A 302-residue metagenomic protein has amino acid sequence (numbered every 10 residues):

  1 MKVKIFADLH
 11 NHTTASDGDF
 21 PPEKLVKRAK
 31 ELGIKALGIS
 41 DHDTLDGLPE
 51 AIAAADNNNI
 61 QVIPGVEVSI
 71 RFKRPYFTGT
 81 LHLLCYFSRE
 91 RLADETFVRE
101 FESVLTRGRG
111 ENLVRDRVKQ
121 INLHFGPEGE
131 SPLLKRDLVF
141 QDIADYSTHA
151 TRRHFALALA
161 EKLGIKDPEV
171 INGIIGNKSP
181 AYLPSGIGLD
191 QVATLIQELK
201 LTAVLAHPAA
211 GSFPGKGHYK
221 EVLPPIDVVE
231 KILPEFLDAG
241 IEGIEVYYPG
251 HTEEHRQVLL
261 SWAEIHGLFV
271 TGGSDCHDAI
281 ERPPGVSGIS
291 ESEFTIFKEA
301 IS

Functional and structural regions predicted by a protein language model:
M1-T80, R89, G173-G176, Y182 (+3 more regions): An N-terminally biased module of ancient metal coordination in phosphate/nucleic-acid-related enzymes
E31, A53, T96-R99, K119 (+6 more regions): Polar/charged alpha-helical tracts
D41, R107-E111, G186: Generic detection of long, well-ordered alpha-helical segments
D46, R109-D116, A150, H154: Residues forming well-ordered secondary-structure scaffolds
R74-R109, A156-N177, V286-I301: Active-site gating loops and adjacent loop-to-helix segments of metal-dependent hydrolytic enzymes
H82-L123, G240-E253, Q257: Active-site gating/metal-coordination segments in enzymes
V118-L195: Hydrophobic, aromatic-enriched interface-forming segments
